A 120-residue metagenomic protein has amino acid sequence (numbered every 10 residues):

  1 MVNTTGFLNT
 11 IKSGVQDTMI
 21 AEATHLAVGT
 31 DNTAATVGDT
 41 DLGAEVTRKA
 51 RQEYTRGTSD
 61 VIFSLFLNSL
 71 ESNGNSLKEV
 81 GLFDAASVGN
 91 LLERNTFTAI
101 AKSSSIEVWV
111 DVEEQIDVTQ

Functional and structural regions predicted by a protein language model:
M1-K78, A85-Q120: Small cysteine-rich, disulfide-bonded extracellular modules of the LU/uPAR three-finger superfamily and closely related
